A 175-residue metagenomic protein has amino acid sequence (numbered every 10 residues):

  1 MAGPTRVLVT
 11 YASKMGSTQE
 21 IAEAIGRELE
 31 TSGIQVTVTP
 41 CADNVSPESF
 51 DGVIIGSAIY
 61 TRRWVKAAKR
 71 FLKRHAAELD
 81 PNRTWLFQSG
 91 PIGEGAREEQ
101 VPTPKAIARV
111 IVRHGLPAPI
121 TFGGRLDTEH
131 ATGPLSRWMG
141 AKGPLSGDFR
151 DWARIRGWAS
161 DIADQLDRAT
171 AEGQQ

Functional and structural regions predicted by a protein language model:
A2-R6, E20, E28, S32 (+2 more regions): FMN-binding flavodoxin-like domain, especially the glycine-rich phosphate-binding loop
M15-Q19: Glycine-rich NAD(P) Rossmann-fold beta1-alpha1 loop
A24: Hydrophobic ligand-binding cavity/cleft-lining segments
V38-E48: Short acidic low-complexity segments
F50-D51, L116: Short, well-ordered alpha-helix to beta-strand connector turns
